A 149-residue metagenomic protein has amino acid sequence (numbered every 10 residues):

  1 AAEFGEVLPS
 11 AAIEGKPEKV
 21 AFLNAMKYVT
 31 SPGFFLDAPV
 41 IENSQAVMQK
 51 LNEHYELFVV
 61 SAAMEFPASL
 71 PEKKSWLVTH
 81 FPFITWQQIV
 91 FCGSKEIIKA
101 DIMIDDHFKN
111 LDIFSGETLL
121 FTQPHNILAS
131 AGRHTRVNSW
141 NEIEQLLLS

Functional and structural regions predicted by a protein language model:
A1-T30: Conserved phosphoryl-transfer catalytic core
K16, K27-V59, F66-P71: Short, acidic loop-to-helix structural element flanking the phosphoryl-transfer center in phosphate-processing enzymes
E56-F58, I102, L119: A structural signal for isolated positions on well-ordered beta-strands in alpha/beta enzyme cores
F58-K74, T79-I97: A short, structured active-site edge motif that brings together acidic residues
W86-S115: Conserved Lys-Pro-Asp/Glu-containing loop-to-beta segment of HAD-superfamily phosphomonoesterases, centered on
I89-C92, H134-E142: Short acidic-hydrophobic, aromatic-tinged amphipathic segments that line or gate anion-handling sites
I104-N138: Acidic, Mg2+-coordinating phosphoryl-transfer loop and its flanking beta/alpha structural elements, shared across
